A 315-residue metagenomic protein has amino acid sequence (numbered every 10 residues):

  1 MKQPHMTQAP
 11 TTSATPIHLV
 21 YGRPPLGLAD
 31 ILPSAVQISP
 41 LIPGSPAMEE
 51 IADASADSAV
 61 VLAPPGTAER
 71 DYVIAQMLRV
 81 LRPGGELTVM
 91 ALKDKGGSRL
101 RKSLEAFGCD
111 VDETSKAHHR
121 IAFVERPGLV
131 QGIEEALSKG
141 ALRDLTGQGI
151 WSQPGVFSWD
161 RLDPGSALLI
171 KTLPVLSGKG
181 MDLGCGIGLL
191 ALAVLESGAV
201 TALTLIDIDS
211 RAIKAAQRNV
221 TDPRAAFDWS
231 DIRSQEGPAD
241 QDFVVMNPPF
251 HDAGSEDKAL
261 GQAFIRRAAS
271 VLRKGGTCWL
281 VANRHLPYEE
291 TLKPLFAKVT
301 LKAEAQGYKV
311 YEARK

Functional and structural regions predicted by a protein language model:
Q3-G44, D163-M246: Conserved SAM/SAH cofactor-binding pocket of Class I
S58-A68, L183-L190, Q241-G254, A268: Conserved proline-anchored active-site loop of SAM-dependent methyltransferases that bridges a beta-strand
Y72-P83, Q262-K274: A short glycine-rich, Lys/Arg-flanked "PGG" loop and its adjoining helix->strand segment in the class I
G84-K93, G275-A282: Conserved beta-strand signature within the Rossmann-like core of class I S-adenosyl-L-methionine
L92, D207-S210, L260, N283-R284: Short beta->alpha hinge that forms the Motif I/post-I loop of the SAM-binding pocket
F107-G140, T291, K298-K315: Active-site capping/gating segments
T114-G178: SAM-dependent Rossmann-like transferase core, predominantly class I methyltransferases with a strong bias toward
R211-A212, F264, Y288: Conserved short alpha-helix immediately C-terminal to the canonical SAM/SAH-binding motif I of Rossmann-like
